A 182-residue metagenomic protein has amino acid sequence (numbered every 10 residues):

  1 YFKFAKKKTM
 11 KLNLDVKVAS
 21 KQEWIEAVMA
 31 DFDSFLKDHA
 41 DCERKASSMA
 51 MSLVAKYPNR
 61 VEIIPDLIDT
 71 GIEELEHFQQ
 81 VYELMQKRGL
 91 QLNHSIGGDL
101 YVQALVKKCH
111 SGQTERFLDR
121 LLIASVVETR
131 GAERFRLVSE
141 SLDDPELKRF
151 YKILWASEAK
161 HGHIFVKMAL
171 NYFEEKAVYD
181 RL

Functional and structural regions predicted by a protein language model:
Y1-T9: Short, Lys/Arg-enriched N-terminal segments with co-localized hydrophobic residues within the first ~10-30 amino acids
M10-L182: Non-heme di-metal
